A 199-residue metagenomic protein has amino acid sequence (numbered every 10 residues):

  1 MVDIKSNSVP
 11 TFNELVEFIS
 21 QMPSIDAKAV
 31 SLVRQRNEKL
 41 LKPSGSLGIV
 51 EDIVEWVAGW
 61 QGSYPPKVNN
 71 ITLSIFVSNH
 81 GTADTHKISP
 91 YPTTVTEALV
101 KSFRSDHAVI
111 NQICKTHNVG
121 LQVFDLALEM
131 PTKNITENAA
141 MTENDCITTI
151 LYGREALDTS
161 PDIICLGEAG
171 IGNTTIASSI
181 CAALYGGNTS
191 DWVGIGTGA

Functional and structural regions predicted by a protein language model:
M1-A199: N-terminal loops that bind phosphate or other acidic moieties and the adjacent beta-alpha structural core
